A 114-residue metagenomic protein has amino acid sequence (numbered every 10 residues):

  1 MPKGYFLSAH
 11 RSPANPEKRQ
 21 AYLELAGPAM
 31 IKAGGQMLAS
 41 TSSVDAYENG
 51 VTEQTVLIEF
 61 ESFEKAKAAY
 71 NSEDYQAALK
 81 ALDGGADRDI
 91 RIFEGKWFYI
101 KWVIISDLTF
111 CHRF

Functional and structural regions predicted by a protein language model:
M1-Q54, E61-K67, N71, E94-I104 (+1 more regions): Short S/T/G/P-rich N-terminal loop/turn motif that feeds into the first structured element of a domain
K67-N71, Q76-R91: C-terminal structural segments of small proteins and small subunits
